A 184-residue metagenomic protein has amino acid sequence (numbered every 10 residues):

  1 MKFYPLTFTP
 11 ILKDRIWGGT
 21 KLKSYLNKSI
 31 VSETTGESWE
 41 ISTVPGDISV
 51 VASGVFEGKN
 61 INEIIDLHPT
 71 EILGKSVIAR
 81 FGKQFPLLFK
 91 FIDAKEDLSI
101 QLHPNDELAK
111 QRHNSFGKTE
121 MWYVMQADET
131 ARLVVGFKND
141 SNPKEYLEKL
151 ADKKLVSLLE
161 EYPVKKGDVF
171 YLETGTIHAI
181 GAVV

Functional and structural regions predicted by a protein language model:
M1-S141: Transition-metal
K23, N105-E107, L155-E160, A182-V184: Short, Lys/Arg-enriched charge-dense amphipathic segments
H103, V164-A182: Conserved metal-binding segment of the jelly-roll/cupin
E120-W122, A179-V184: A short hydrophobic beta-strand segment most commonly corresponding to one strand of the jelly-roll/cupin
S141-Y171: Active-site glycine-rich loop that binds ribose-phosphate moieties when present
